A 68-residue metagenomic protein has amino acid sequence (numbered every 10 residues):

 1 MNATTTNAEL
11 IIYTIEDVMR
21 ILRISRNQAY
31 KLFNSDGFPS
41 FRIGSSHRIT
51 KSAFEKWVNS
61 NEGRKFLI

Functional and structural regions predicted by a protein language model:
M1-T5, K65-I68: Short intrinsically disordered terminal tails
N2-Q28: Polyanion-binding surface elements
I21-R48, E55: Major-groove DNA-recognition helix of helix-turn-helix-type DNA-binding domains
F54-I68: A short, Lys/Arg-enriched interface patch at domain edges and termini
